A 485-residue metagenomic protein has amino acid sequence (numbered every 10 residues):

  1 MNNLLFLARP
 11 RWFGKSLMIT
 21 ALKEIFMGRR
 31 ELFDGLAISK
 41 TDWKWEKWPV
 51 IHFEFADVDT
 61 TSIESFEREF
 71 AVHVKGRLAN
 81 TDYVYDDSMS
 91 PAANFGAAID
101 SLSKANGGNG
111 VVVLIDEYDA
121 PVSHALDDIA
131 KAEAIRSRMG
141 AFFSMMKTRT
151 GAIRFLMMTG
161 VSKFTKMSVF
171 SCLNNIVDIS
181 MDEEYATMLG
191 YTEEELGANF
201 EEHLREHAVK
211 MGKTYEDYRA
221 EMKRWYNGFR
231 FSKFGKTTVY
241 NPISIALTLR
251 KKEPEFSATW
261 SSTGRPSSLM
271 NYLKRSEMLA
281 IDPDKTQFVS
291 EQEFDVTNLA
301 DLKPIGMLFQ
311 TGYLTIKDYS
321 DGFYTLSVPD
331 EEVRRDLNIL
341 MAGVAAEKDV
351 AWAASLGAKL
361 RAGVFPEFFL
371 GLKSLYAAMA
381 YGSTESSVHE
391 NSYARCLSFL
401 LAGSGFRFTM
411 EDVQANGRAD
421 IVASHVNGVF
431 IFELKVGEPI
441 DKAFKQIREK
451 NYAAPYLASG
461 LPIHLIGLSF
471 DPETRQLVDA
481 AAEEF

Functional and structural regions predicted by a protein language model:
M1-H389, S404: Phosphate-binding site recognition
R11, H425, K435-E438, E483-E484: A short beta-strand motif that forms part of the nucleic acid-binding face of small beta-barrel RNA-binding folds
S101-G107, L400-N427: Active-site metal-binding core of divalent-cation-utilizing nuclease and nuclease-like domains
V112, G428-F430, H464: Structural motif
A132-R138, V436-A453: Mg2+/Mn2+-dependent nuclease catalytic core
L397, A419-A423, N427-V436, K450: Conserved catalytic cores of phosphodiester-cleaving nucleases, focusing on short active-site segments
P455, L461-F485: Domain-level recognition of nuclease-like catalytic cores that cleave nucleotide substrates
